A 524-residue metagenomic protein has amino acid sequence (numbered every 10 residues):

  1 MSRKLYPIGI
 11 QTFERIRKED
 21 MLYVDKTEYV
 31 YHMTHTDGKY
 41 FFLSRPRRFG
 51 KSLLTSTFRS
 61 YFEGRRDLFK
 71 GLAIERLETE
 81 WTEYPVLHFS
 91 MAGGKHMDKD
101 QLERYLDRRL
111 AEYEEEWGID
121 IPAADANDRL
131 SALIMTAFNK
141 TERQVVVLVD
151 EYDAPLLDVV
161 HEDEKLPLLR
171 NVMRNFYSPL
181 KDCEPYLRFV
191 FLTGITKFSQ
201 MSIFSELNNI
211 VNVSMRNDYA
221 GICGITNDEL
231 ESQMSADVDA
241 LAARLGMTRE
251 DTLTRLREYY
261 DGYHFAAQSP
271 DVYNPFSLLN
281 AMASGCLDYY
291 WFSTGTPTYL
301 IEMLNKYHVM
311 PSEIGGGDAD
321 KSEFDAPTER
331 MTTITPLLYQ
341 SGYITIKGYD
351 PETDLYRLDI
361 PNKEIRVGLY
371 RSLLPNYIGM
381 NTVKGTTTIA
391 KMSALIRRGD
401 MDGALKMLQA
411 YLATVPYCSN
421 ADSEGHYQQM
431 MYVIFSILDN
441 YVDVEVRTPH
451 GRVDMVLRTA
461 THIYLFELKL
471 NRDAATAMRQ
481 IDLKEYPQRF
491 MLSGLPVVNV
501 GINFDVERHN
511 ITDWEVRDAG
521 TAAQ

Functional and structural regions predicted by a protein language model:
M1-S423: Phosphate-binding site recognition
V146, H462-Y464, V498: Structural motif
P167-N171, L470-P487: Mg2+/Mn2+-dependent nuclease catalytic core
F176-C183, P336-I344, Y432-S436, Q480-V500: Metal-dependent nuclease catalytic cores in nucleic-acid-processing enzymes, especially RNase H-like/related
A410-D443: Acidic-basic catalytic patches of nuclease active cores, encompassing PD-(D/E)XK and other metal-cofactor nuclease
M431, V453-L470, K484: Conserved catalytic cores of phosphodiester-cleaving nucleases, focusing on short active-site segments
D443-P449, M455-T459, F490: C-terminal amphipathic alpha-helical interaction region
R489, L495-Q524: Domain-level recognition of nuclease-like catalytic cores that cleave nucleotide substrates
